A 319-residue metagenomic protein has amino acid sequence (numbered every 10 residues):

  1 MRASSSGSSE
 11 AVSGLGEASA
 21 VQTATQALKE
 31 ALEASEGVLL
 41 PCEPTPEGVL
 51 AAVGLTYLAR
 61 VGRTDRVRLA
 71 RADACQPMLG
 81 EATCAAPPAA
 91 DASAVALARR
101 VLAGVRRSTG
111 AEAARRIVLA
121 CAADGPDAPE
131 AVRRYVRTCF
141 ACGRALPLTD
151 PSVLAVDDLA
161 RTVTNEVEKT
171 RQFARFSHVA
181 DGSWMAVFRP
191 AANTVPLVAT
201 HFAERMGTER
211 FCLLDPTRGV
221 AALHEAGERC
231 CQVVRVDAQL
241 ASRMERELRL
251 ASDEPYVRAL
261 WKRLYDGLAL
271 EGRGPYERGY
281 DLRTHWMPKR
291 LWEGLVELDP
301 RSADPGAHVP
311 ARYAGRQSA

Functional and structural regions predicted by a protein language model:
R2, G14, A20-A90: N-terminal ordered "arm"
V12-Q26, E30-A31, A59, A145 (+2 more regions): Long, low-complexity, Lys/Arg-enriched
G48-A59, R134-T138, L197-E204, A259-D266: Short, hydrophobic/amphipathic alpha-helical patches that form generic packing surfaces within helical domains
T64-M78, C212-G219, V234-A238: A generic structural motif
A70-E168: Charged, alpha-helical interface segments at or near domain boundaries
E81-V95, E228-E245: Acidic, Ser/Thr-rich peripheral helices and adjacent loops at domain boundaries
L146-R235: Internal, well-folded beta-alpha domain core
R210, A221-A222, V236-S318: Long, compositionally biased intrinsically disordered terminal regions
